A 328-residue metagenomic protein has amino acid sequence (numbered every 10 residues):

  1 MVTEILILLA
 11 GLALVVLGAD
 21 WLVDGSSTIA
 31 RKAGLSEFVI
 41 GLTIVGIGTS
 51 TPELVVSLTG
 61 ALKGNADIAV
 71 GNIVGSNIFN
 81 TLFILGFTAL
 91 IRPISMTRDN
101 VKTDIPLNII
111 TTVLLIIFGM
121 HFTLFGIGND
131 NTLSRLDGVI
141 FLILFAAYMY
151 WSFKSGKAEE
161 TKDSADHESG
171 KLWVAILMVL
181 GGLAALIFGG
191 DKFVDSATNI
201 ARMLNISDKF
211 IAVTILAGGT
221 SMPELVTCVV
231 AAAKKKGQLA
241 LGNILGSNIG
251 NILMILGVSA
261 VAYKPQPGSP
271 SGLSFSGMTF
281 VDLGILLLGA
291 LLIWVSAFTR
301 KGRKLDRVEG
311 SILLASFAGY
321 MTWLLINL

Functional and structural regions predicted by a protein language model:
M1-L328: Hydrophobic alpha-helical segments, chiefly the membrane-spanning helices and signal/signal-anchor peptides
